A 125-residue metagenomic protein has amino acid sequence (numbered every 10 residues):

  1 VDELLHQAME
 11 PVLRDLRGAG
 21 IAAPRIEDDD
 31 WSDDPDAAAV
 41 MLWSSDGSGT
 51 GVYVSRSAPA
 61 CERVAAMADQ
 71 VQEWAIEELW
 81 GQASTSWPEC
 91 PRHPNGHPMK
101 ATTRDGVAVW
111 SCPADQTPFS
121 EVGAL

Functional and structural regions predicted by a protein language model:
V1-D2, H6, P59: Short, compositionally biased leader-like segments
L4-L16: Short, non-transmembrane alpha-helical segments in secretory-pathway proteins
D15-R63: Interaction interfaces in information-processing and related assembly proteins
R56-L125: Cys/His-clustered metal-coordination modules, chiefly Zn-binding fingers
